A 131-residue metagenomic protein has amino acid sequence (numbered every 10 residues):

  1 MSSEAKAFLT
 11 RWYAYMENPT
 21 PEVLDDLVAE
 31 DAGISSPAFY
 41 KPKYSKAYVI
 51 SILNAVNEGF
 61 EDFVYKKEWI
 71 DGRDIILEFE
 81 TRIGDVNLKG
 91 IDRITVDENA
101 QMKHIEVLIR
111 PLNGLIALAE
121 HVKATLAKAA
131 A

Functional and structural regions predicted by a protein language model:
M1-A7, F39-K46, K103-I105: Short charge-dense sequence patches
M1-E22, D26, E30, K123 (+1 more regions): Short, low-complexity N-terminal intrinsically disordered segments enriched in polar/charged residues
E4, F8-R11, Y44, E61 (+1 more regions): A general marker of short, structured functional hotspots
A14, A38-K41, I109: Short histidine/acidic/glycine/proline-rich micro-motifs that form metal- and phosphate-coordinating active-site loops
A14, N18-P21, S45, I75 (+1 more regions): A generic structural signal for solvent-exposed, polar alpha-helical segments
P21-G72: A solvent-exposed, acidic/Ser-Thr-rich amphipathic alpha-helical stretch
S51-Y65, I70-A131: A beta-strand edge to alpha-helix "cap/lid" segment located at domain peripheries
